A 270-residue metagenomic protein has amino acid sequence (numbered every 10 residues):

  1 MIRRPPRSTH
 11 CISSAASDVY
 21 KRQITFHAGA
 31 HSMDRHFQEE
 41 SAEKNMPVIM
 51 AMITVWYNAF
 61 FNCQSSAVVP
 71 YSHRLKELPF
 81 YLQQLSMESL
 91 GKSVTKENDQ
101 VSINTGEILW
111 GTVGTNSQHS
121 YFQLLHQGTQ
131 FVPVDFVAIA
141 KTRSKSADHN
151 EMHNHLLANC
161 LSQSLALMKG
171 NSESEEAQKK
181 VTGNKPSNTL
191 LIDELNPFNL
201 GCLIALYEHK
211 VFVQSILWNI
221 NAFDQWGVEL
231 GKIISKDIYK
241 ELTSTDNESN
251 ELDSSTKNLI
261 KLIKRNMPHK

Functional and structural regions predicted by a protein language model:
M1-A16, Y20: Single conserved hydrophobic/aromatic residue that forms the stacking wall/gate of nucleotide- or nucleobase-binding
R4, K21-K270: A SIS-like phosphosugar-recognition module
